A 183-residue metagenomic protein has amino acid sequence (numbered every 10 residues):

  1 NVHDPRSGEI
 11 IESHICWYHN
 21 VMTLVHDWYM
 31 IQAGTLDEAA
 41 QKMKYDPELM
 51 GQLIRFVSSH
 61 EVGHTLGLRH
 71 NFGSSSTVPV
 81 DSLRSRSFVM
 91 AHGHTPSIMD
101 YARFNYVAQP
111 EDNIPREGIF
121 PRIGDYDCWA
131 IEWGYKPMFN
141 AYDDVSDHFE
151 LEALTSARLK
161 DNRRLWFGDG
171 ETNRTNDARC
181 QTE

Functional and structural regions predicted by a protein language model:
N1-T65, M90-H94, F104-V107: Metzincin-family zinc-dependent endopeptidase catalytic domain
V21, V25, G73-S76, V80: Alpha-helix termini
V62-V78: Catalytic Zn2+-binding segment of zinc metalloproteases
S75-E183: Conserved catalytic/binding loops enriched for acidic/polar residues
